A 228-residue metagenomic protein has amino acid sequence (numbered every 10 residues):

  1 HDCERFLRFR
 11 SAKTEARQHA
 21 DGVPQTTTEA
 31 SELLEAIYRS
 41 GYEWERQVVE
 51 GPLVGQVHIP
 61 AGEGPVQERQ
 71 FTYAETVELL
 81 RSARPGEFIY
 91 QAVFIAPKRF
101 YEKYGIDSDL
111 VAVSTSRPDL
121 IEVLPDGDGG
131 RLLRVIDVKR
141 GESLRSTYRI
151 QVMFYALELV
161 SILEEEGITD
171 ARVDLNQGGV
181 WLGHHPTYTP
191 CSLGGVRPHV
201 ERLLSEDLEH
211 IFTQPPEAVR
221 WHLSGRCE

Functional and structural regions predicted by a protein language model:
H1-G130: Metal-dependent nuclease catalytic cores that hydrolyze phosphodiester bonds in DNA/RNA, characterized by
D2-F9, E217-E228: Cysteine-cluster motifs in flexible loop/terminal segments that predominantly coordinate metals
F94-F212: Nucleic-acid nuclease catalytic cores
